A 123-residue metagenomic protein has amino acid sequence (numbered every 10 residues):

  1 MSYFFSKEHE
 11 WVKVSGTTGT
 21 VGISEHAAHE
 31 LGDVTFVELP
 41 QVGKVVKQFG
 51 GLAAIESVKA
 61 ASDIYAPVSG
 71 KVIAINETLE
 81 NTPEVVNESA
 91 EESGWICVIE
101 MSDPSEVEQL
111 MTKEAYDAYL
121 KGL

Functional and structural regions predicted by a protein language model:
M1-G51, E84-L123: Acidic, low-complexity mobile loops and tails
V12-V14, V58, I75-T78: Residue-level recognition of beta-strand microenvironments
T18, S69-K71: Structural motif
F49, I55-S62: A short, glycine- and basic residue-enriched loop/turn that sits immediately adjacent to a domain's principal
S57-A60, V68, M101: Periplasm/extracytoplasmic soluble domains of Gram-negative envelope assemblies and related organellar analogs
A66-S69, K113: ATP/adenylate-binding site constellation spanning eukaryotic-like Ser/Thr protein kinases, ABC-transporter
V72-E88: Short, charge-rich, low-complexity interaction segments located in flexible loops at or near secondary-structure
